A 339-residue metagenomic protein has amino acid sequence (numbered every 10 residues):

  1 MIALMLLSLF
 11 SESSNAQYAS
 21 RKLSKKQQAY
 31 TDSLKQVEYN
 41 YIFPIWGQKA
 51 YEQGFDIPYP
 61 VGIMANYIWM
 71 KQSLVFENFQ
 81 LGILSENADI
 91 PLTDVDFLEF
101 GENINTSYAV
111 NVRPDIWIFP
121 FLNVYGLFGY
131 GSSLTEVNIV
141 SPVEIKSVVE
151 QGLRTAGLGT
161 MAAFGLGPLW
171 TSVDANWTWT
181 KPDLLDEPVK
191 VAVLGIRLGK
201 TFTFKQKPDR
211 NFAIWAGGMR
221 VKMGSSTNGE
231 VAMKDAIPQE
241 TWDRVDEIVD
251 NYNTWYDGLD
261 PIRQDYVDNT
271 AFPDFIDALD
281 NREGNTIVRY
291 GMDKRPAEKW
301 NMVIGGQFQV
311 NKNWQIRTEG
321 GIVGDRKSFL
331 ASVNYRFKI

Functional and structural regions predicted by a protein language model:
Q17-T106: Short glycine/proline- and aromatic-enriched beta-strand/turn motifs that initiate or cap beta-hairpins
A19, A50-V61, I116-F121, G165-T171 (+3 more regions): Short loop/turn motifs that connect adjacent beta-strands in outer-membrane beta-barrel proteins
Y59, T106-V110, E150-L158, P188-L194 (+2 more regions): Residues that define the transmembrane beta-barrel architecture of outer-membrane proteins
V61-N66, V124-G126, L169-V173, L194 (+3 more regions): Transmembrane beta-strands of outer-membrane beta-barrel proteins
A65, S107, V112-I118, G126 (+5 more regions): Residues on the lipid-exposed face of transmembrane beta-strands in outer-membrane beta-barrel proteins
Y67-S73, F128-L134, F164-P168, A175-D183 (+5 more regions): Transmembrane beta-strands of outer-membrane beta-barrel pores
I104, I116-I118, K181-P188, K294-W300 (+1 more regions): Solvent-exposed loop/turn segments connecting transmembrane beta-strands in outer-membrane beta-barrel proteins
T178-N311: Outer-membrane beta-barrel transmembrane domain signature
